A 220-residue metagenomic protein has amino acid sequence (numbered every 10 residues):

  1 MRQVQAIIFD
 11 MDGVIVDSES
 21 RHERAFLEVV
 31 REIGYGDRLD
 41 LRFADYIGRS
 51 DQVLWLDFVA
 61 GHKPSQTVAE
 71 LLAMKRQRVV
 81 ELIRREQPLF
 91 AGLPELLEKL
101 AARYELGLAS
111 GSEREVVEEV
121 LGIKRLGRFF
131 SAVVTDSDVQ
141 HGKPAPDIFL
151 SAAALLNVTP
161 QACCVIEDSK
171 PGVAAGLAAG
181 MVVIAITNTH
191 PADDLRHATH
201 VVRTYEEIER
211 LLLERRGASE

Functional and structural regions predicted by a protein language model:
M1-Q5, E98, R114-E220: Asp-based, Mg2+/Mn2+-dependent phosphohydrolase catalytic module
R2-E98, A102: N-terminal helical cap/lid subdomain that shapes the substrate entry/recognition surface in HAD-like hydrolases
V14, S110-S112, T187: Conserved phosphate-coupling serine/threonine residues in phosphotransfer and NTP-handling enzymes
I15, L89, L106-A109, H141 (+1 more regions): Conserved SAM-binding loop
S18-E19, S110-E113, S169: Helix N-cap/beta->alpha junction signal
G36, E105-L106, V182: Residue-level detector of anion-binding/catalytic polar loops
R49, G61-S65, R103, K124-G127 (+2 more regions): Residues at alpha-helix boundaries and the short loops/turns that link adjacent helices
L82-Q87, G111, A178-G180: Short, flexible loop segments at the rims of nucleotide/cofactor-binding pockets, characterized by
